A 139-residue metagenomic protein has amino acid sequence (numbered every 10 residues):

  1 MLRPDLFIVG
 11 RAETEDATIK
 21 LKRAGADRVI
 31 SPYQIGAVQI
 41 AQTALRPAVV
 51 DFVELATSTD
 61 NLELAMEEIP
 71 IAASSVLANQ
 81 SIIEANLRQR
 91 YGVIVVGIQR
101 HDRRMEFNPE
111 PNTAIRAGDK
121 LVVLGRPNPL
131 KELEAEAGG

Functional and structural regions predicted by a protein language model:
M1-G139: Cytosolic regulatory regions of ion transport systems
